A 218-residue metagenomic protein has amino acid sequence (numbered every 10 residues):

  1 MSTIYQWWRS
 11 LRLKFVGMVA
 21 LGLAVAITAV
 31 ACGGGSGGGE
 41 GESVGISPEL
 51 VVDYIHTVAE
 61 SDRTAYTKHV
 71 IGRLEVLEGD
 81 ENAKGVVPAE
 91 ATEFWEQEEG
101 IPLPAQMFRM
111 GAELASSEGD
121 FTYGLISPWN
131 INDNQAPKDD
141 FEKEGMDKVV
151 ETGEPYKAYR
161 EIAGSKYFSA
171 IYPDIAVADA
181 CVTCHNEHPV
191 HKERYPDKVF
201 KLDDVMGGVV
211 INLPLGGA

Functional and structural regions predicted by a protein language model:
M1-L13: N-terminal secretory signal peptides that target proteins for export/translocation
Q6, A31, A180-T183: The N-terminal extracellular segments of secreted preproproteins, especially immediately downstream of signal
K14-V16, G35: Residue-level detector of intrinsically disordered/flexible regions characterized by low predicted structural confidence
V16-M18, A163: Hydrophobic alpha-helical segments, principally membrane-spanning helices and signal/leader peptides
M18-T28: Bacterial N-terminal signal peptides
I27, A176-D179: Disulfide-bonded cysteine motifs in exported proteins
C32-V177, V190-A218: Extracytoplasmic c-type cytochrome modules immediately beyond a signal peptide or single-pass transmembrane anchor
V182-V190: Detector for the c-type heme attachment site
